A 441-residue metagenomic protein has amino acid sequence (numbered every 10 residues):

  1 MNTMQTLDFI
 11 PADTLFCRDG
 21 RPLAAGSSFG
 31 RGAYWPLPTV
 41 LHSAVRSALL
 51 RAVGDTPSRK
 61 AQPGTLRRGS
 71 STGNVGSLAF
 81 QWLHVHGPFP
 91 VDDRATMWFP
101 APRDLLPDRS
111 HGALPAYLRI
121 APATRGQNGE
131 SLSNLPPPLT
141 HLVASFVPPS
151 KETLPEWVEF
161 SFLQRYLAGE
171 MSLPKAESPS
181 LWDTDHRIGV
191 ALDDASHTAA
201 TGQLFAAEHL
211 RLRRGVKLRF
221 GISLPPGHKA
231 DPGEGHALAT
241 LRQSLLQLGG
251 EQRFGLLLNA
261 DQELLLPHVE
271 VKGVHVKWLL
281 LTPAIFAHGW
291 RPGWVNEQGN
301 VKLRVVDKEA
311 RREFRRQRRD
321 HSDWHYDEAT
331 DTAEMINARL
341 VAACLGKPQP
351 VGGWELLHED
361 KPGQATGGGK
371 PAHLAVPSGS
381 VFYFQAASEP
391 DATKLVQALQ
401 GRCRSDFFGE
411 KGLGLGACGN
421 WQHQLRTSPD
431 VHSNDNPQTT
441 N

Functional and structural regions predicted by a protein language model:
N2-N441: Conserved active-site/ligand-binding neighborhood in enzyme cores
